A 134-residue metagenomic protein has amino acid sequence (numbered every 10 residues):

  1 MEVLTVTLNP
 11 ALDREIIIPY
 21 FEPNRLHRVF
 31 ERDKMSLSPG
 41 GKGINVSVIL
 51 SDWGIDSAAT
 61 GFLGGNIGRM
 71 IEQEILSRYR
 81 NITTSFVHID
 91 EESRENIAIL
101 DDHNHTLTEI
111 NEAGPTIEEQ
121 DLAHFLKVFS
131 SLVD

Functional and structural regions predicted by a protein language model:
M1-T60, R69: Glycine-rich phosphate/adenosyl-contacting loop at the front of the ribokinase-like
L26-V29, D52-D134: Conserved N-terminal subdomain of the carbohydrate kinase-like
